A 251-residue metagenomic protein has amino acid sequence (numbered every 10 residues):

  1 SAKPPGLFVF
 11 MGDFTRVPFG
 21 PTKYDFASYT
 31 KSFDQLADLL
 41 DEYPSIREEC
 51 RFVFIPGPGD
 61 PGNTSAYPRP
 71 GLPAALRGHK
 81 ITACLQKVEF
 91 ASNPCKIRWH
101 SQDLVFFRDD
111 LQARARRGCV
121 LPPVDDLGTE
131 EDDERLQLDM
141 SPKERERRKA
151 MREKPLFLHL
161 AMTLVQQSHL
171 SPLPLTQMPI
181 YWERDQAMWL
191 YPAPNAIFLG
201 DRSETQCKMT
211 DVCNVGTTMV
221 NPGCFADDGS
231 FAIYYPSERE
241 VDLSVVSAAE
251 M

Functional and structural regions predicted by a protein language model:
S1-M251: Extended recognition/assembly regions associated with phosphoester-bond processing machinery
